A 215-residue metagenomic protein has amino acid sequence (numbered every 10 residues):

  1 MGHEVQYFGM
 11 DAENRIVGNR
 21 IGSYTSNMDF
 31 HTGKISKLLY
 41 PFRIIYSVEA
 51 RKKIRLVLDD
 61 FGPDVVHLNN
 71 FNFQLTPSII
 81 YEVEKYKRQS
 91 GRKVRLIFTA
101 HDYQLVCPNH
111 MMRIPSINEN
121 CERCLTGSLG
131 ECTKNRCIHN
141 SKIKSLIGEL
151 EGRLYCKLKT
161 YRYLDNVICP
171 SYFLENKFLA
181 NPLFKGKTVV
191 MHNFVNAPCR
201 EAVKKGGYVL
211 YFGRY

Functional and structural regions predicted by a protein language model:
H3-V48, K52-F61: N-terminal strand-loop element at the rim of the active site of nucleotide-sugar-dependent glycosyltransferases
D11, F173, F194, K205: Carbohydrate-associated surface elements
E13, Q104, F173-E175: Alpha-helix capping/helix-boundary segments
R55-L75, V94-T99: Short N-terminal targeting/anchoring amphipathic segment
L56, K85, Q104, P115-N166: Membrane-proximal helix-turn-helix segments that form the acceptor-binding/catalytic region of lipid-linked
Y86-L96, L164, K185-G186: A short helix->loop->beta-strand "cap" motif at the edges of active sites that frequently abuts
I97, R162-Y172, V189: A short beta-strand/loop micro-motif in the catalytic core of glycosyltransferases that engages the nucleotide-sugar
I168, E201-Y215: Conserved donor-binding/catalytic core segment of Leloir-type glycosyltransferases
